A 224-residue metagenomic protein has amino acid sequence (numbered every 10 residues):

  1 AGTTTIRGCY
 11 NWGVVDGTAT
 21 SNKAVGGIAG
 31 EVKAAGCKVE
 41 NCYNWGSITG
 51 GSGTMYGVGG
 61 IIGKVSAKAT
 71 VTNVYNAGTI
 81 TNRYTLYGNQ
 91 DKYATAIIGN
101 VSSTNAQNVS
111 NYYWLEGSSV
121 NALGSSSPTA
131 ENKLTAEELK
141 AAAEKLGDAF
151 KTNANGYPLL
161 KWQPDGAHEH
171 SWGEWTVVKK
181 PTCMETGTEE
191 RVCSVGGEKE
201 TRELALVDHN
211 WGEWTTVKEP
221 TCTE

Functional and structural regions predicted by a protein language model:
A1-E169: Predominantly extracellular beta-rich ligand-binding scaffolds that present long acidic/polar faces for carbohydrate
G166-E224: Thrombospondin type-1
